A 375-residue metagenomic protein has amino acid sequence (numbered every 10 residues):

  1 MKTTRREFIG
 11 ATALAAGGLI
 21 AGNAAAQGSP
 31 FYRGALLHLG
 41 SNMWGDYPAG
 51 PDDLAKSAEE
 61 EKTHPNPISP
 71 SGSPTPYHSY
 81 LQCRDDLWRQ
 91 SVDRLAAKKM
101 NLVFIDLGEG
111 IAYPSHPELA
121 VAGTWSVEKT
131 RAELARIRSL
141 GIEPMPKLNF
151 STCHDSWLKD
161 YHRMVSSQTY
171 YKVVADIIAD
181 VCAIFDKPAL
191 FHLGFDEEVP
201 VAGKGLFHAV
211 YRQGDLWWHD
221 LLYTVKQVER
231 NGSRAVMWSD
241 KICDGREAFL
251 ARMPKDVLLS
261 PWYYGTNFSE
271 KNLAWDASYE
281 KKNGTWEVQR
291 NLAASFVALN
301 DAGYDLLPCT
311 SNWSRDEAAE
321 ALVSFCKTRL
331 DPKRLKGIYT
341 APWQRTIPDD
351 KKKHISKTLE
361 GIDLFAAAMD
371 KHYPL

Functional and structural regions predicted by a protein language model:
M1-T3: Secretory targeting signals
R5-R6, M43: Short, cationic motifs built from Arg/Lys/His that form the positively charged side of catalytic pockets
E7-A26: N-terminal export signals
F8, A35, P117, Y304-L306 (+1 more regions): Hydrophobic beta-strand residues in large extracellular and virion-surface proteins
Q27-E229, S233-V236: Feature activates predominantly on carbohydrate-active enzymes
N101, V165, I184-P188, D196-D370: Catalytic-core regions of glycoside hydrolase
